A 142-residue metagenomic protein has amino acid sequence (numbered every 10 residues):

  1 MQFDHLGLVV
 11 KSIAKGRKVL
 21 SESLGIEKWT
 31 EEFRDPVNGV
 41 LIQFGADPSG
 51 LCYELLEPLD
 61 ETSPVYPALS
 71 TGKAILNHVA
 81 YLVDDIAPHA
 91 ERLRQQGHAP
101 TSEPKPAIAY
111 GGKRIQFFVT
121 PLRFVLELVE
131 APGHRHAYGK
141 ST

Functional and structural regions predicted by a protein language model:
M1-N38: Long, hydrophobic N-terminal alpha-helical segment
F3-S12, A46, Y66-P88, R92 (+1 more regions): Vicinal oxygen chelate
K11-S12, K18, P64, H134-A137: Active-site-proximal flexible loops/turns
I13, S23, F44-L51: Short, mixed-charge, low-aromatic patches
K18, E22, P88-Q95: Replace "anionic and nucleotidyl ligands
K28-W29, V37, T62-L69, I75 (+2 more regions): A cross-kingdom feature marking solvent-exposed beta-strand/loop segments within repeated, beta-rich binding/scaffold
E32-F33, L41-A46, Y53, Y81 (+1 more regions): Vicinal oxygen chelate
P58-L59: Short, conserved turn/kink motifs that form compact alpha/beta structural patches or helix kinks used as
